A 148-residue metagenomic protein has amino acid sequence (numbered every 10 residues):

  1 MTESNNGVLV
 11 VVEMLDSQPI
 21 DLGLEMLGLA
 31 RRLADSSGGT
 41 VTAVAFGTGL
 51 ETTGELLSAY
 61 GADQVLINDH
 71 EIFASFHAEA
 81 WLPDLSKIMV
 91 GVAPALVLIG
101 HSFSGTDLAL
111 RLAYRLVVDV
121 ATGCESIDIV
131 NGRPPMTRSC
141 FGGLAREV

Functional and structural regions predicted by a protein language model:
M1-V148: N-terminal glycine-rich FAD/FM-binding segment characteristic of electron-transfer flavoproteins
